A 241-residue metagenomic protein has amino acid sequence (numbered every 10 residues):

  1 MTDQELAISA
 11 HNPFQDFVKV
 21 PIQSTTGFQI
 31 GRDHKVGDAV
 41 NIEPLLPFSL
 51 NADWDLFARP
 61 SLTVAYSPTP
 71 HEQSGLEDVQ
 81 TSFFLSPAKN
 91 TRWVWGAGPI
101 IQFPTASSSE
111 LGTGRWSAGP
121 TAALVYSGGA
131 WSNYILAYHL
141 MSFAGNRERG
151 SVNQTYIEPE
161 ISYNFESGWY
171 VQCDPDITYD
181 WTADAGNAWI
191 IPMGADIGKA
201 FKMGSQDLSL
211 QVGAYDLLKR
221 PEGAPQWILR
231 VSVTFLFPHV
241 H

Functional and structural regions predicted by a protein language model:
M1-H241: Transmembrane beta-barrel domains of Gram-negative outer membranes and organellar outer membranes
